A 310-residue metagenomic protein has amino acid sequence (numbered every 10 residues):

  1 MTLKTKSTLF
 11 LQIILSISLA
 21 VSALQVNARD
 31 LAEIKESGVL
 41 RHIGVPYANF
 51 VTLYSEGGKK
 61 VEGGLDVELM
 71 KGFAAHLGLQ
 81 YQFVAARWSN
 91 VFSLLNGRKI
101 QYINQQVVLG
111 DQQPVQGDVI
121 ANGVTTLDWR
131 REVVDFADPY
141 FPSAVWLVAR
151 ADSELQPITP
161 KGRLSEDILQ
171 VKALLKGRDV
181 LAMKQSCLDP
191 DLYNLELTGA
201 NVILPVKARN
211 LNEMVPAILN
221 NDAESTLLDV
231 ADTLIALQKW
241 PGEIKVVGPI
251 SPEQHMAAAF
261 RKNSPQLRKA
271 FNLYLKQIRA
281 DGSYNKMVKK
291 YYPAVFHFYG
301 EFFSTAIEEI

Functional and structural regions predicted by a protein language model:
T2-I14: Bacterial N-terminal signal peptides that target proteins for export
A28-V124, E132, P205-K207, F271: Extracytoplasmic small-molecule ligand-binding "clamshell" domains of the periplasmic binding protein/Venus flytrap
P46, R130, Y140-A149, E154-Q156 (+3 more regions): Periplasmic-binding protein-like
F73, L95-N96, L147, A217-L219 (+2 more regions): Hydrophobic residues within well-ordered alpha-helices
L79, V124-Q185: A conserved helix-loop-strand patch within extracytoplasmic ligand-binding domains of the periplasmic binding
N90, Q106-E132, D191-T198, P216-P252: A ligand-binding cleft/hinge motif common to bilobed small-molecule-binding domains
P160-N194, K245-V246, K276-I310: Ligand-binding clefts/hinges and TM-proximal coupling segments of bilobed small-molecule sensing domains
